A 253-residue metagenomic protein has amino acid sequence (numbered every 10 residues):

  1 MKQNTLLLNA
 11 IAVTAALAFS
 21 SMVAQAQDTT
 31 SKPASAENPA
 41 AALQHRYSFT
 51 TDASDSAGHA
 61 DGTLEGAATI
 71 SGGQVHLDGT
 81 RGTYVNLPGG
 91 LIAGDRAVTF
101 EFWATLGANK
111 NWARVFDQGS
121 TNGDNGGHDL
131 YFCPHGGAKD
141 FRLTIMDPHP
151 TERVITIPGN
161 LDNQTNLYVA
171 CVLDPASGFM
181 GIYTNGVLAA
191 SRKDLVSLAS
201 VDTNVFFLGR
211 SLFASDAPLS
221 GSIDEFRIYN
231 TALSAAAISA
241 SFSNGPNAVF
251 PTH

Functional and structural regions predicted by a protein language model:
K2-L7, M22-G82, A176, A190 (+2 more regions): Extracytoplasmic low-complexity segments
A10-S21: Bacterial N-terminal signal peptides
N38-Q44, S48, A53-A57, T80-R142 (+5 more regions): Extracellular glycan-recognition modules
L87-G90, I155-N160, D194-V196: Beta-strand-rich interaction surfaces with strong enrichment in secreted/lumenal proteins
T121, P148-P150, V187: Change "in extracellular beta-sheet-rich domains … of secreted and cell-surface proteins" to "in beta-sheet-rich domains
L143-Y168: Short, aromatic/His-centered strand-loop micro-motif at the edge of beta-sheets
C171-R192: Carbohydrate-binding surfaces in secreted/extracellular proteins
R192-S222: Flexible glycan-contacting loops in extracellular carbohydrate-active proteins
